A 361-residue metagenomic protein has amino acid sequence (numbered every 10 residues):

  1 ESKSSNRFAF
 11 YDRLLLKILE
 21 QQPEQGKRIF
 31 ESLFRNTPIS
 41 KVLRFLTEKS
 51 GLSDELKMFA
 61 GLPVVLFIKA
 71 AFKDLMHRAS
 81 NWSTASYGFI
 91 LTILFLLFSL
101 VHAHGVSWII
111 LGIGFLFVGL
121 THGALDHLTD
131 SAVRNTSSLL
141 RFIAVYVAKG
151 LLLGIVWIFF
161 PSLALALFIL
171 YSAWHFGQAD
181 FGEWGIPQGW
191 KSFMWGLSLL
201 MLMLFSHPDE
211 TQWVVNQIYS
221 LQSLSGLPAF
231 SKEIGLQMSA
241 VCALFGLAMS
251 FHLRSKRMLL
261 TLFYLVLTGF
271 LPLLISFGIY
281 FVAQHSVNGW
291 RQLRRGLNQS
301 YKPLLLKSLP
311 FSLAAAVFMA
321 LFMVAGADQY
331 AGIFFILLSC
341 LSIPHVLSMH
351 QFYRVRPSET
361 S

Functional and structural regions predicted by a protein language model:
F72-F89: N-terminal membrane topogenic signal
L91-L96, V145-G154, F176, C242-G246 (+1 more regions): Hydrophobic, membrane-inserted alpha-helices
L96-S107, V324-G326: Short, hydrophobic transmembrane alpha-helix segments
I110-G119, A164-W174, T261, S276-N288 (+1 more regions): Hydrophobic core segments of alpha-helical transmembrane domains in multi-pass membrane proteins
G123-A132, A173-G185, F245-L253, G289-R294 (+1 more regions): C-terminal ends of transmembrane helices
T136, L151-F205: Membrane-interface helix-loop-helix junctions at boundaries between adjacent transmembrane segments
V145-Y146, K191-L204, F263-F270, F311-L313: Small-residue-rich segments of transmembrane alpha-helices in multi-pass membrane proteins, especially helix faces
G189-M249: Long hydrophobic alpha-helical segments that form multi-pass transmembrane helix bundles in integral membrane proteins
